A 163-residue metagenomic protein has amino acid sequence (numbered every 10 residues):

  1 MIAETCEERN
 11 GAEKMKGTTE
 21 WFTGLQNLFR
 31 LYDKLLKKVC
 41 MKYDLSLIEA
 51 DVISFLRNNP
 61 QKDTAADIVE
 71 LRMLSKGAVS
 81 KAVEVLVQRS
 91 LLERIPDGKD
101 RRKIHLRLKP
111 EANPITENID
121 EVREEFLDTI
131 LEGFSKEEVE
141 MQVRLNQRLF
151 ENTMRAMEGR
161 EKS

Functional and structural regions predicted by a protein language model:
M1-M15, K136-S163: C-terminal regulatory/oligomerization modules of transcriptional regulators
M1-Y43, R89-L91: N-terminal leader segment of winged-helix/HTH proteins
C6, E84-R144: Charged, amphipathic alpha-helical coiled-coil/dimerization segments
L25-L28, Y32-L36, R72, I115 (+2 more regions): Alpha-helical linker/hinge and terminal dimerization helices associated with HTH transcriptional regulators
K34-G77: N-terminal helix-turn-helix DNA-binding core of bacterial DNA-binding proteins
K37, M41-L45, E132-K136, E161: Short helix-loop hinge/linker segments at domain boundaries
